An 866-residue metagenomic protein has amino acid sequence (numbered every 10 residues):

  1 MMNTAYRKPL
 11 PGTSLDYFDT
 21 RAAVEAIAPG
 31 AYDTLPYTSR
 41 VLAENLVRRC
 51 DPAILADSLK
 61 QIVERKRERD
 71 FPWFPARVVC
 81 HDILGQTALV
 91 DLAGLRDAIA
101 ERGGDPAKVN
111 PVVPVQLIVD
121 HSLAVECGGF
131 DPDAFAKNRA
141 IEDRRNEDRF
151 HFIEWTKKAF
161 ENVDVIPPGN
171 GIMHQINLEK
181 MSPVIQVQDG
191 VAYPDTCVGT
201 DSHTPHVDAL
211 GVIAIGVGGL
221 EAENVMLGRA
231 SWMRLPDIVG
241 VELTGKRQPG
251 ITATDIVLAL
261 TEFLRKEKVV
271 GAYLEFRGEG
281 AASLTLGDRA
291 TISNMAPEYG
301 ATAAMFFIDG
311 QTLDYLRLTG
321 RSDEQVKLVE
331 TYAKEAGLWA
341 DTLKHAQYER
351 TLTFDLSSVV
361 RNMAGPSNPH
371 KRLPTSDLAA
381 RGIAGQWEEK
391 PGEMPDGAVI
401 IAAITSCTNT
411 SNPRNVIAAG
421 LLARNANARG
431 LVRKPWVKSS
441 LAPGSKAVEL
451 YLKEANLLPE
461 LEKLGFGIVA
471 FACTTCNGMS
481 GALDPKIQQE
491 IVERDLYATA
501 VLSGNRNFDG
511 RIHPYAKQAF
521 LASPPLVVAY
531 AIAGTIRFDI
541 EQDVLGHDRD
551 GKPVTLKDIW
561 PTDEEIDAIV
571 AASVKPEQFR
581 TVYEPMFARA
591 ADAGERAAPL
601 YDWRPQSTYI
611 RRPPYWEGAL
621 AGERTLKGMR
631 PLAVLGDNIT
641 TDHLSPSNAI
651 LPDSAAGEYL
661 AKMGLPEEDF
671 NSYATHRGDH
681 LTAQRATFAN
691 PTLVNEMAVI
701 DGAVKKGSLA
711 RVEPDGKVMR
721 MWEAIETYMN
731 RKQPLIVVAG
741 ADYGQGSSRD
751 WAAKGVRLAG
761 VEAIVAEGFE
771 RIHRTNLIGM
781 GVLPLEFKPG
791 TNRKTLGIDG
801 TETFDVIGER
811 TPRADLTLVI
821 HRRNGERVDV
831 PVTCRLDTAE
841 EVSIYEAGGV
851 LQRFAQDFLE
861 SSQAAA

Functional and structural regions predicted by a protein language model:
M1-R77, A88, Q116, V830: Acidic/polar, glycine-rich intrinsically disordered N-terminal extensions of enzymes
T38, I185-E330, W339, N415 (+5 more regions): Mobile "lid/hinge" segments at catalytic clefts and subdomain interfaces of large enzymes
D51-L243, D255-L258, R361-A364, L378-A472 (+8 more regions): Long, structured ligand/cofactor-binding scaffold of large enzymes
F74, A93-D148, A281-Q386, E541-R604 (+4 more regions): Terminal amphipathic helices with adjacent charged low-complexity linkers/tails
T244, Y273, R277-L284, N505 (+1 more regions): Extracellular/luminal Protease-associated
D548-D563, H773-I844: Acidic, glycine-rich flexible loop/linker segments
A598-D669: Segments forming glycine/polar-rich beta-alpha architectures that bind adenosine-containing cofactors
